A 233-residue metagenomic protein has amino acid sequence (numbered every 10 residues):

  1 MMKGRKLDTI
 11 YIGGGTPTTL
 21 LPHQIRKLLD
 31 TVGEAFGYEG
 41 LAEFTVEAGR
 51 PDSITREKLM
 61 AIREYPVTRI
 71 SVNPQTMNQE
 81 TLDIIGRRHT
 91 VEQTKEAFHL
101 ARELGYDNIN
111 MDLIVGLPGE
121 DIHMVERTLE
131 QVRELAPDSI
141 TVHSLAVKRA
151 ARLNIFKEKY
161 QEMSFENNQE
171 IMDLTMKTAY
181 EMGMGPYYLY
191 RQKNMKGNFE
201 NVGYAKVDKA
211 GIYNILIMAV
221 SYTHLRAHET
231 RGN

Functional and structural regions predicted by a protein language model:
M1-L174: Conserved non-cysteine loop/helix-boundary elements of the Radical SAM core domain that shape
T175-A179, T223: Hydrophobic, Leu/Ile/Phe/Ala-enriched alpha-helical segments that form helix-helix packing faces
T178-R191: Acidic/polar loop patches that form or flank catalytic/metal-binding clefts of enzymes that bind anionic ligands
Q192-A210: Beta-rich nucleic-acid/ligand-interaction surfaces
I212-L216: Acidic, His- and aromatic-enriched active-site or binding-groove loops in soluble protein domains that engage sugars
A219-S221: C-terminal accessory segments
T223-T230: Conserved small/polar residues in nucleotide/adenosyl-binding loops
N233: Surface beta-loop-beta hairpin patches that serve as ligand-binding interfaces in beta-rich domains
